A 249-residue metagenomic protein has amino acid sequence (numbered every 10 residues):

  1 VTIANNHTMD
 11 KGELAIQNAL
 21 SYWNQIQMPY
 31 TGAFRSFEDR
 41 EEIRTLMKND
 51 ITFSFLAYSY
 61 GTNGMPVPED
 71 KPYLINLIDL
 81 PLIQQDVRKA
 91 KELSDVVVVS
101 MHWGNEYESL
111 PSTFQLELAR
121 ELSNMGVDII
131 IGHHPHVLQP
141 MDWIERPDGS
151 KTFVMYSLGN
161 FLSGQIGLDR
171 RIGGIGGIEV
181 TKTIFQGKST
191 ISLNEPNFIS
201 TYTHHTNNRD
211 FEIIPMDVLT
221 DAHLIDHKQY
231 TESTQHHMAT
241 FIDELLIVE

Functional and structural regions predicted by a protein language model:
V1-E249: Acidic, metal/ion-coordinating pockets
